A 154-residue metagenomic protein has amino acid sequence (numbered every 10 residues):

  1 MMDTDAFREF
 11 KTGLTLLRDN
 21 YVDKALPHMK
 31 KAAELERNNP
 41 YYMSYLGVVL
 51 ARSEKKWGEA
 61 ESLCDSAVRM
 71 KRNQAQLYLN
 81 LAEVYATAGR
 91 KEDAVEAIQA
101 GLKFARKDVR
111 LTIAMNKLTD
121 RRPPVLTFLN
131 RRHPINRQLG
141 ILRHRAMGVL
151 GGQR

Functional and structural regions predicted by a protein language model:
T4-L35: Alpha-helical segment of the N-proximal tetratricopeptide repeat
D5-F7, P40-Y41, W57, A75-Q76 (+1 more regions): Helix-start (N-cap) detector for alpha-helical repeat units in TPR-like alpha-solenoids, especially tetratricopeptide
L16, L50-A51, Y85, T119: Residue at a conserved register position within TPR or TPR-like alpha-solenoid repeats
R18-H28, S53-S66, A88-A100, P124-N130: Structural signature of tandem alpha-helical TPR/SEL1-like repeats, specifically the intra-repeat loop/turn
Y45-L46, N80, A114: Canonical tetratricopeptide repeat
A86-L139: TPR/TPR-like (Sel1-like) alpha-helical repeat modules
